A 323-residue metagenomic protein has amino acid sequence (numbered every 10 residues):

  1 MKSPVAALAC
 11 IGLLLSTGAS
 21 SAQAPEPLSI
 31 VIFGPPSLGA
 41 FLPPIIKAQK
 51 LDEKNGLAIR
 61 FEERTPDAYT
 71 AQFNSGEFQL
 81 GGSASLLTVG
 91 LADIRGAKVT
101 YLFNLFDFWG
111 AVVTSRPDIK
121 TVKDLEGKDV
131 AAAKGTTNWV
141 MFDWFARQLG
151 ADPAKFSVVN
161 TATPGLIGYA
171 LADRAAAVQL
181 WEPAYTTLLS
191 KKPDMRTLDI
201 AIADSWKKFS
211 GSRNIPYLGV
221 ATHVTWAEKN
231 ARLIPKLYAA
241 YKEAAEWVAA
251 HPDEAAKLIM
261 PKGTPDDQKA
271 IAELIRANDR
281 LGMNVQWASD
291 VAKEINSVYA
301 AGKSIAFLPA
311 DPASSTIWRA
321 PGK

Functional and structural regions predicted by a protein language model:
M1-P4: Positively charged n-region of N-terminal signal peptides that target proteins for export
A7-S16: Bacterial N-terminal signal peptides
G18-A22: Sec/Tat signal peptide C-region and signal peptidase I cleavage site
Q23-A162, R174-E182, T197-D199: Short, glycine-/small- and polar/acidic-enriched structural segments that line small-molecule recognition paths
K54, I202-R213, L281-D290: Short, solvent-exposed loop/beta-turn-alpha elements that line the ligand-binding surface or hinge of extracytoplasmic
L87, G165-M260: Pocket-lining segment of extracytoplasmic ligand-binding domains
A227-S304: Secondary-structure end/capping motifs
N296-K323: Conserved C-terminal helix/tail region of periplasmic/extracytoplasmic solute-binding proteins
